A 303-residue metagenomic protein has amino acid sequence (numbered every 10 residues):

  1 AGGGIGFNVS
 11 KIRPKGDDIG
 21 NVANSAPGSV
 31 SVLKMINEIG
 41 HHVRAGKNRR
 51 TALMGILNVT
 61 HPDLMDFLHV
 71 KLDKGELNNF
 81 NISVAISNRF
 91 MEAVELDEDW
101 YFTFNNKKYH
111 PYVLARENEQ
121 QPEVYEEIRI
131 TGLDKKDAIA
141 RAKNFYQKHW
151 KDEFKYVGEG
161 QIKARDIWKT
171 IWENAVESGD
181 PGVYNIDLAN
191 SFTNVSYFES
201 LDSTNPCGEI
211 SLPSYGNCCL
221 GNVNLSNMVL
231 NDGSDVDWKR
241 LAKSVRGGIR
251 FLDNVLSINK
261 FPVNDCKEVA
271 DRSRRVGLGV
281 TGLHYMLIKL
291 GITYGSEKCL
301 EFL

Functional and structural regions predicted by a protein language model:
A1, D237-V255: An acidic intrinsically disordered interaction segment
A1-L225, V229-W238, F261, D265: Active-site cavity-forming subdomains of large catalytic enzyme subunits
I39, L64, G279-G282, C299: Extended, hydrophobic alpha-helical segments in both membrane/secreted and soluble proteins
V59-T60, G247-I258, V269-L290: Core structural elements
I171, A175, L220, V245-L252 (+1 more regions): Short alpha-helical scaffolding segments that buttress acidic/His motifs in well-ordered protein cores
D180, N222, L278-V280, I292: Gly/Ser/Thr-rich helix-start
I292-L303: Electropositive nucleic-acid-contacting surfaces
